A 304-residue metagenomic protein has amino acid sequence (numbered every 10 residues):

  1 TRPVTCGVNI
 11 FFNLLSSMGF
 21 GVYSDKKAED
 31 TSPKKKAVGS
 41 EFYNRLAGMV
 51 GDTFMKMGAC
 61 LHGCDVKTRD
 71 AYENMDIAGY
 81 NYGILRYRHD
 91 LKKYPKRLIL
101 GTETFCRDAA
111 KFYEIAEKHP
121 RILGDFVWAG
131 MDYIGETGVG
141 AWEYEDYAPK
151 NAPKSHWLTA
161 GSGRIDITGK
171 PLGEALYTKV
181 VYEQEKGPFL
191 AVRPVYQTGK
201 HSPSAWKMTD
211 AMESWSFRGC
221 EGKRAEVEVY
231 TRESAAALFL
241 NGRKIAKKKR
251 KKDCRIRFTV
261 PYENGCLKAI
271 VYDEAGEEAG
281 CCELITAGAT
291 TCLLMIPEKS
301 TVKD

Functional and structural regions predicted by a protein language model:
T1-K303: Substrate-binding clefts and catalytic carboxylate motifs of secreted carbohydrate-active enzymes
